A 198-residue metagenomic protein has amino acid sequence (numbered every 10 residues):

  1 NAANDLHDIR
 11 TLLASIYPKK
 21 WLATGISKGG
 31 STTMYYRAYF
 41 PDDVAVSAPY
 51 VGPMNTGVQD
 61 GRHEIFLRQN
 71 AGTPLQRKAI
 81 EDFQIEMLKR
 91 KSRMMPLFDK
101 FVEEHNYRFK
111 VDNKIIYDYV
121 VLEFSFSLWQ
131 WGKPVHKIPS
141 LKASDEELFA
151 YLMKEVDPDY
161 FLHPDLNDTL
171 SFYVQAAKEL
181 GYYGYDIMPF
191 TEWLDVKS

Functional and structural regions predicted by a protein language model:
N1-I16: Alpha/beta-hydrolase active-site loop
S15, Y36-A45: Short, surface-exposed basic-aromatic patches at helix termini and helix-loop junctions that form
Y17-S27: Alpha/beta-hydrolase fold nucleophile elbow
L22-T24, V46-P49, A176-K178: Structural recognition of the beta-strand scaffold that forms the well-ordered cores of secreted hydrolase catalytic
G25-Y35: Glycine-rich nucleophile elbow surrounding the catalytic serine of serine-hydrolase chemistry
S27-K28, V51-M54, G181: Short, flexible loop/turn elements at secondary-structure junctions
D43-K100: A catalytic-pocket lid/entrance helix-loop region that shapes and gates access to the active site across common
K100-S198: Alpha/beta-hydrolase fold active-site neighborhood
